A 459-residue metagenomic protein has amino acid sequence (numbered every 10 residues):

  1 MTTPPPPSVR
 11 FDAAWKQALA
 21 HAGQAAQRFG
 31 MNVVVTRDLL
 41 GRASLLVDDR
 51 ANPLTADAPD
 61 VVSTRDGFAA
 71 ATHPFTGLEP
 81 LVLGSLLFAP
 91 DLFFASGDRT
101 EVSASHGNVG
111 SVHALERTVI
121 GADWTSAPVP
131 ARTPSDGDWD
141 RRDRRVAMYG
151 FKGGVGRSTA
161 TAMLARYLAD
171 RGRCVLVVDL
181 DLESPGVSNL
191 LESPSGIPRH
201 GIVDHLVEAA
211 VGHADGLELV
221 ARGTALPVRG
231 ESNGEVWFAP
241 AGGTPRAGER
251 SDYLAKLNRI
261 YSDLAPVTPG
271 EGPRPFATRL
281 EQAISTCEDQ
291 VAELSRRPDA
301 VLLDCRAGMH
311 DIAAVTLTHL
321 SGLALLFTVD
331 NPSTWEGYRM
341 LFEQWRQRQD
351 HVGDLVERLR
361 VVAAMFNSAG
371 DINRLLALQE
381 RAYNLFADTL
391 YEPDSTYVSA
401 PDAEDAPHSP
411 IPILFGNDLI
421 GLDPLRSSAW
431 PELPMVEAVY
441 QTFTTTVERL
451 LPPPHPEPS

Functional and structural regions predicted by a protein language model:
M1-A122: Long, basic/Gly/Ser/Thr-rich N-terminal segments that mediate initial subcellular attachment or targeting
A13, A56, V62, F68 (+2 more regions): Conserved catalytic-core segment of NTP-binding enzymes
L83-D91, G242-G243, A364-W430: Beta-strand-loop-alpha "switch" segments that mediate conformational coupling across diverse proteins
T125-D140: Pre-Walker A adenine-sensing motif
R142-S184: Walker A/P-loop phosphate-binding motif and the immediately C-terminal alpha-helix
M163, Y167, L190, V315: Active-site signature of alpha/beta-hydrolase-fold catalytic machinery across serine- and Asp/Cys-nucleophile hydrolases
L182-E293: P-loop/Walker-type NTP enzyme "switch/lid" segment
L280, P410-P412, G416-S459: NTP-binding/hydrolysis catalytic cores, primarily Walker-type P-loop NTPases
